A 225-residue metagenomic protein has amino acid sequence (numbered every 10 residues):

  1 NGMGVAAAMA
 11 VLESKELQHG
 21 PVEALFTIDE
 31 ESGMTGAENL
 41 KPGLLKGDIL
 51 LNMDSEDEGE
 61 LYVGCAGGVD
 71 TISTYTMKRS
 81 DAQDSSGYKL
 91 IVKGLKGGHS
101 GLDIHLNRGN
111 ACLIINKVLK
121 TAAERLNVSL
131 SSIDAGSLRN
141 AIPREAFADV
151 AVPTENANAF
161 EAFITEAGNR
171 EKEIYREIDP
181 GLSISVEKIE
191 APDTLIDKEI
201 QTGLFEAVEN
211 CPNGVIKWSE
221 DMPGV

Functional and structural regions predicted by a protein language model:
N1-E31, Y88-V92, H99, I104-A122: Alpha-helical metal-binding/catalytic segments enriched in His/Glu/Asp
G2-K78, S131: Acidic/histidine-rich catalytic neighborhood of metal-dependent amide-processing enzymes
E31-T35, E58-L61, G98-S100, S137-N140 (+2 more regions): Flexible loop/turn segments at secondary-structure boundaries
T71-T74, S86-G94: Short amphipathic
Y75-R79, K96, T154: Beta-strand elements of well-folded, non-transmembrane domains
D81-S85, I104-D134, T154-G224: Acidic-enriched catalytic cores of C-N bond-cleaving enzymes acting on peptides and small amides
V92, V150-T154: Short beta-strand-to-loop capping motifs
A141-A146: A short, glycine/Asx- and small/polar-enriched loop/turn that sits immediately N-terminal to a beta-strand
